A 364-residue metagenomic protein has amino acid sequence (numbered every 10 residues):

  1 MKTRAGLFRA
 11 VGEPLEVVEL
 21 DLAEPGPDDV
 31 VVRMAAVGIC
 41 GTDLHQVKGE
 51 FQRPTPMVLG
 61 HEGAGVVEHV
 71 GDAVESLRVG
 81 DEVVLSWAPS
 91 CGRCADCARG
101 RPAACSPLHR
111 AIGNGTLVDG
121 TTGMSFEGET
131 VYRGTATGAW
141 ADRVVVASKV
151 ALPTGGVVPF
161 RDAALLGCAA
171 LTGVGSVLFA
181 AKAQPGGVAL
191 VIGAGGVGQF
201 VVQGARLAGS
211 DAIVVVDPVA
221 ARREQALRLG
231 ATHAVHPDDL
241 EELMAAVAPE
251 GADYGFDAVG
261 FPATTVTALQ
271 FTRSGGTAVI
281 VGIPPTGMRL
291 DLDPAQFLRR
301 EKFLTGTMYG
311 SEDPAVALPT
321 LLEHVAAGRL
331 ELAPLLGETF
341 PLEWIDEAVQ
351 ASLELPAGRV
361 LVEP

Functional and structural regions predicted by a protein language model:
M1, V266-L269, A315-P364: C-terminal hydrophobic helical "lid"/dimerization subdomain of Rossmann-like NAD(P)H-dependent oxidoreductases
A23-V37, K48-A98, A103, A111 (+1 more regions): Glycine-rich beta-strand-centered segment in the early N-terminal region that forms part of a ligand/cofactor-binding
E82-V83, D142, K149-A151, G155-D239: Mid-domain Rossmann-like dinucleotide-binding core that forms the NAD(H)/NADP(H) cofactor-binding site
W87-K149: Cysteine-cluster motifs in flexible loop/terminal segments that predominantly coordinate metals
L240-P249: Short amphipathic alpha-helix with an adjacent loop that forms part of the alpha/beta core around
F256: N-terminal Rossmann-like NAD(P) cofactor-binding module of classical short-chain dehydrogenase/reductase
P262-R329, E363-P364: Glycine-rich phosphate-binding loop and adjacent beta-alpha segment of Rossmann(oid) nucleotide-cofactor-binding
